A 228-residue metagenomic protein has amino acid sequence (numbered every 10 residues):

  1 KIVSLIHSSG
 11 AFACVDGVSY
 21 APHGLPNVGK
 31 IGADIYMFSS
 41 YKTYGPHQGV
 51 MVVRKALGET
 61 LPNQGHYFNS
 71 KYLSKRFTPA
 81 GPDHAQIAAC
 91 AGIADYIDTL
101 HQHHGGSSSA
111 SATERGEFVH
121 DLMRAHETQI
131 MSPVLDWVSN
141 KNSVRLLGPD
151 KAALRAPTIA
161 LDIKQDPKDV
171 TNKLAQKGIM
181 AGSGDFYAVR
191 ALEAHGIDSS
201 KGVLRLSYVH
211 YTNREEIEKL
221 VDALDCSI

Functional and structural regions predicted by a protein language model:
K1-I228: Pyridoxal 5′-phosphate
